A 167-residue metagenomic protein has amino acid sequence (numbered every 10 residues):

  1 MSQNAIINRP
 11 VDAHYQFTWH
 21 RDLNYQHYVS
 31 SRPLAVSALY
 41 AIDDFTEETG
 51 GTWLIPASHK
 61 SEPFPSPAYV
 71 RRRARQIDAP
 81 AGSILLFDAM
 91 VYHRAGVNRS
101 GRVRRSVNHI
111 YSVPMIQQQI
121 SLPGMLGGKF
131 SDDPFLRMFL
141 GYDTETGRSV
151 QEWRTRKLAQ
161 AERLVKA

Functional and structural regions predicted by a protein language model:
M1-I6, H27-S31: Signature of the catalytic double-stranded beta-helix
Q3-A5, A38-Y40, V107-Y111: A structural signal for short, well-ordered beta-strand segments
Q3-A5, A57, A89-M90: Short, well-ordered beta-to-alpha junction loops that form the rim of enzyme active sites and present histidine/acidic
N8-V11: Short, conserved phosphate-binding/catalytic loop or strand-edge motifs used in phosphoryl-/nucleotidyl-transfer
H14-D78, I116-M125: Catalytic core of non-heme Fe(II) oxygenases with the double-stranded beta-helix
W53-I55, L86-D88, N108-I110: Short, conserved beta-strand edge motifs with alternating hydrophobic and charged residues
D78-H93: Conserved metal-binding segment of the jelly-roll/cupin
V91, G96-A167: Non-heme Fe(II)/2-oxoglutarate
